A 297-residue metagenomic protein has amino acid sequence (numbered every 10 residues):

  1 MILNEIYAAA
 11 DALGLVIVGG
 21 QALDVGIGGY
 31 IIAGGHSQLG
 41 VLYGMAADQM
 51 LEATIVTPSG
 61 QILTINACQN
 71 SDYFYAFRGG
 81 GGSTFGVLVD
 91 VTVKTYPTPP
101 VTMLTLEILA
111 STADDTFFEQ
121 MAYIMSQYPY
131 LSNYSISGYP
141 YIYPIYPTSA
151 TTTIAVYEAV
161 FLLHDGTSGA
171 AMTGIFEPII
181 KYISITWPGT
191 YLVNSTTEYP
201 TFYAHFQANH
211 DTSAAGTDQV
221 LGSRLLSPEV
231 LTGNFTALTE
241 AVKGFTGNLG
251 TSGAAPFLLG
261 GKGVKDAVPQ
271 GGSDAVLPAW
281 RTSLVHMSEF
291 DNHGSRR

Functional and structural regions predicted by a protein language model:
M1-R297: Soluble FAD-dependent oxygen oxidases
